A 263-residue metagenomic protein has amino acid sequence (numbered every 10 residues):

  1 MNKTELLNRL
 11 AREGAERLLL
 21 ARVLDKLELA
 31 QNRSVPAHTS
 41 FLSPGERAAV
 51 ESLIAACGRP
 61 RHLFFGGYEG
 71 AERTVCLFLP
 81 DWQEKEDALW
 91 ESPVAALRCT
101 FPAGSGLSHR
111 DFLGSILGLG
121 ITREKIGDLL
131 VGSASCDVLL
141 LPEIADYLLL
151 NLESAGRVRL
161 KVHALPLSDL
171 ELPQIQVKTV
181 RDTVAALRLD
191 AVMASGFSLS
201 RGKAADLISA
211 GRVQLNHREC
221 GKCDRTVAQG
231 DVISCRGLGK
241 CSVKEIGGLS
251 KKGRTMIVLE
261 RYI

Functional and structural regions predicted by a protein language model:
M1-D190, G196, E219, G239-I263: Ferredoxin-like alpha/beta domains used as RNA- or RNAP-binding modules
A186-G237: Basic (Lys/Arg-enriched) interaction patch that binds polyanionic ligands
